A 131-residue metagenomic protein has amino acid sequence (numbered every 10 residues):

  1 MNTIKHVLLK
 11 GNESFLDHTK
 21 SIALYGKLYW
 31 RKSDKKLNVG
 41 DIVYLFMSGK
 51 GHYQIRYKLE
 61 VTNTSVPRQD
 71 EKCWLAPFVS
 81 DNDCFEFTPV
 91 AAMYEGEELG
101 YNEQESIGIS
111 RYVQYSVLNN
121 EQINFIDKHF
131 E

Functional and structural regions predicted by a protein language model:
M1-L8, S21-K32, P67-E131: Contiguous surface segments at macromolecular interaction interfaces
L9-D17: Short polar catalytic/cofactor-binding loops
E13, M47, N63: Residues that form ligand- and interface-recognition hot spots within folded domains
K35-M47: Short coil-to-beta transition motif at edge beta-strands of beta-rich domains
V39-D41, I55-Y57, D83: A generic structural signal for short beta-strands and their flanking turns/coil linkers
I42, T62-P67: Conserved short secondary-structure elements within globular domains
M47-Y53: Short, charged beta-turn/beta-strand-edge "cap" motif at the junction between a beta-strand and an adjacent loop
Q54-T64: Short beta-strand-centered aromatic/proline hotspots
